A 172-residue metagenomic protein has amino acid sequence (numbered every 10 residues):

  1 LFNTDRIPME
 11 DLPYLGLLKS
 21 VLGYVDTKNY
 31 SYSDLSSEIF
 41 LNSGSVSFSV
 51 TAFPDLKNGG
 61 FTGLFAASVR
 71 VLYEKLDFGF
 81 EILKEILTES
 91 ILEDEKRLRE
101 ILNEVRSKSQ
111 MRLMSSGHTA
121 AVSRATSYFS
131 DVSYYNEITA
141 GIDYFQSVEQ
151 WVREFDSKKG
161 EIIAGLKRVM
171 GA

Functional and structural regions predicted by a protein language model:
L1-G23, N29-G160: M16 family metallopeptidases and their MPP-like homologs
D143, I163-A172: Non-catalytic, conformational "gating/processing" segments within enzyme and secreted inhibitor domains
